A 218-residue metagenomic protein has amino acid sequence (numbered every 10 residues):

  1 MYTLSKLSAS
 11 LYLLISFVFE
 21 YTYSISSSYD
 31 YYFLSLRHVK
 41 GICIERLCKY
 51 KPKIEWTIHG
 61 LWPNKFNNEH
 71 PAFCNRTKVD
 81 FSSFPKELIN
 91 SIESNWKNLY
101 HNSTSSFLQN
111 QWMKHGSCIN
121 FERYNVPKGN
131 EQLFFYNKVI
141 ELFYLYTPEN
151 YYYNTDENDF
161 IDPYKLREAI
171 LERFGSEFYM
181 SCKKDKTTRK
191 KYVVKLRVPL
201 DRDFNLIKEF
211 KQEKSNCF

Functional and structural regions predicted by a protein language model:
Y2, L13-S28: N-terminal signal peptide
Y2-S8: Bacterial N-terminal signal peptides that target proteins for export
S5, K53-I54, T104, K190: Generic detector of ordered secondary-structure context
A9-S10, K49: N-terminal hydrophobic alpha-helix used for membrane targeting or insertion
T22-N102: Betabetaalpha-Me/HNH-type nuclease active-site subdomain
I92-F218: C-terminal, well-folded lobe of enzymatic/effector domains
